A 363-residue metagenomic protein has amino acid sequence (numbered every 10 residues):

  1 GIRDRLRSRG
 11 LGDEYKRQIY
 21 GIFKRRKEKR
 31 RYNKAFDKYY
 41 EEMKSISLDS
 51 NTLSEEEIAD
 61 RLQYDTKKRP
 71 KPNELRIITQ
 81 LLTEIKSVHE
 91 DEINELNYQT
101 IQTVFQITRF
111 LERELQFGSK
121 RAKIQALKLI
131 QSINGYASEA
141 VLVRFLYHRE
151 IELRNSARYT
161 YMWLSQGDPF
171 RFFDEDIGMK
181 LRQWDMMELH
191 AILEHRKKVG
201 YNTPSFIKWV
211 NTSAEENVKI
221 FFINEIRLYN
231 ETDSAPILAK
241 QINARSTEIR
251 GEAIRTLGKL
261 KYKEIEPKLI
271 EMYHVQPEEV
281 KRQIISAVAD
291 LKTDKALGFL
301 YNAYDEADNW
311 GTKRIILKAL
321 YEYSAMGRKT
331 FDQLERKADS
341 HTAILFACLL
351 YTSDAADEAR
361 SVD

Functional and structural regions predicted by a protein language model:
G1-Y15, Y351-D363: Single conserved hydrophobic/aromatic residue that forms the stacking wall/gate of nucleotide- or nucleobase-binding
R3, S8-F36: N-terminal signal-anchor transmembrane alpha helix of single-pass membrane proteins, serving as the membrane-anchoring
F23-E114: N-terminal topogenic membrane-targeting module
E55-I58, E74-I78, E266, K281 (+3 more regions): Short amphipathic alpha-helical segments that mediate assembly, nucleic-acid/protein binding, or membrane association
R76-W163: Membrane-proximal soluble helical/coiled-coil segments that couple transmembrane anchors to catalytic or regulatory
D91-Q102, I124-I133, N155-Q166, D185-K198 (+9 more regions): Structural detector for internal amphipathic alpha-helices that build alpha-solenoid repeat scaffolds
I101-L115, G135-L146, G167-G178, V199-N211 (+4 more regions): Amphipathic alpha-helical scaffolding segments comprising HEAT/armadillo-like alpha-solenoid repeats
G118-S119, R149-E150, L181-R182, A214-E215 (+4 more regions): Short inter-helical turns and helix N-cap capping residues of alpha-solenoid HEAT/ARM repeat scaffolds
